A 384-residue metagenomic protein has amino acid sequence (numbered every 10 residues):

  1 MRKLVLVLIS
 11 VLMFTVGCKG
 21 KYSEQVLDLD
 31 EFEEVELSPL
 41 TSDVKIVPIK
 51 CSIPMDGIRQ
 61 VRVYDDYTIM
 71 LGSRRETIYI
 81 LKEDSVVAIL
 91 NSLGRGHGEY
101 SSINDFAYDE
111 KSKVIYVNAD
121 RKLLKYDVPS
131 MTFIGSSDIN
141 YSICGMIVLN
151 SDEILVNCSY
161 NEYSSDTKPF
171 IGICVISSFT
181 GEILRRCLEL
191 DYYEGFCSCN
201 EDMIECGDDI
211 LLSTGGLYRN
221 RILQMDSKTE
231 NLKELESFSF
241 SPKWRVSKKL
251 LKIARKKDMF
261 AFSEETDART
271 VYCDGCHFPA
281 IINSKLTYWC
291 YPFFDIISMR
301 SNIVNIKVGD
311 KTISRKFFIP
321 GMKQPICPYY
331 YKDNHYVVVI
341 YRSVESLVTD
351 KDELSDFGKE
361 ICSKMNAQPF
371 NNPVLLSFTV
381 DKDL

Functional and structural regions predicted by a protein language model:
K21-I46: Blade/loop signatures of beta-propeller domains
K45-E76: Beta-strand-rich domains and repeat architectures in extracellular enzymes and scaffolds, especially beta-propellers
S52-M55, N91-E99, D138-C144, E189-G195 (+2 more regions): Short coil/turn segments at the loop-to-beta-strand junctions that recur within blades of beta-propeller repeat folds
G57-Q60, S101-F106, Y141-L149, E194-D202 (+2 more regions): Repeated scaffold domains used in trafficking and secretory/extracellular systems, primarily beta-propellers
D66-G72, K113-N118, D152-S165, G207-R219 (+2 more regions): Short beta-strand elements that form the blades of beta-propeller/WD-repeat-like and other beta-sheet-rich scaffold
L81-S85, D127-M131, S177-G181, D226-T229 (+2 more regions): Short loop/turn segments that connect beta-strands within beta-propeller blades
V86-E110, D120: Blade-loop segments of beta-propeller domains
S239-R255, S301, V308-D333: Conserved blade-ending motifs and adjacent loop-strand segments that build the rim/top face of beta-propeller domains
